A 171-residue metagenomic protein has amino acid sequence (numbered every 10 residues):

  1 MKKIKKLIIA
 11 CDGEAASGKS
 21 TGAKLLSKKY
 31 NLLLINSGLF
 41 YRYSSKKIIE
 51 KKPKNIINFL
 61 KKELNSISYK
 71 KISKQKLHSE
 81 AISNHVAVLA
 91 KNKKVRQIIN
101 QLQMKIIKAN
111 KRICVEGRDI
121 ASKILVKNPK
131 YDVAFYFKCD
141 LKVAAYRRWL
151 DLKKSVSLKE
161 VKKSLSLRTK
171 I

Functional and structural regions predicted by a protein language model:
M1-K6: Phosphate-binding P-loop
I9-C11: Hydrophobic anchor at the beta1->P-loop junction of P-loop NTPases
E14-S17: ATP-binding Walker
S20: Walker A/P-loop
S27-S37, E50-P53: Post-Walker A helix-loop "phosphate-sensing" segment adjacent to the P-loop in P-loop NTPases
L39-I113, D119-L125, K142-Y146, K159 (+2 more regions): ATP-dependent small-molecule kinase phosphotransfer cores that center on conserved nucleotide phosphate-binding segments
V126, A134-R148, L152: Glycine-rich phosphate-binding loops of nucleotide-dependent enzymes
